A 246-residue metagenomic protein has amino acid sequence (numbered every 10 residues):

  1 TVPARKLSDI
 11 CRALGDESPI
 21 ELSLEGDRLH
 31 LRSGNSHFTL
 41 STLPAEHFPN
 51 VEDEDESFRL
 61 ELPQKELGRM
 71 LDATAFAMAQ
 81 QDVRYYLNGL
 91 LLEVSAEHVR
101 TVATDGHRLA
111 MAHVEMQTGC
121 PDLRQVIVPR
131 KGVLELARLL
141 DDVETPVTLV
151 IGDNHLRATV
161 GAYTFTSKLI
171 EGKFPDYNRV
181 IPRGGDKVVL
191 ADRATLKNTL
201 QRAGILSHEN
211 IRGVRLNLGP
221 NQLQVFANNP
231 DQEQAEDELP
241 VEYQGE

Functional and structural regions predicted by a protein language model:
T1-E246: Structural preference for solvent-exposed beta-strand-turn elements and adjacent flexible terminal/loop segments within
